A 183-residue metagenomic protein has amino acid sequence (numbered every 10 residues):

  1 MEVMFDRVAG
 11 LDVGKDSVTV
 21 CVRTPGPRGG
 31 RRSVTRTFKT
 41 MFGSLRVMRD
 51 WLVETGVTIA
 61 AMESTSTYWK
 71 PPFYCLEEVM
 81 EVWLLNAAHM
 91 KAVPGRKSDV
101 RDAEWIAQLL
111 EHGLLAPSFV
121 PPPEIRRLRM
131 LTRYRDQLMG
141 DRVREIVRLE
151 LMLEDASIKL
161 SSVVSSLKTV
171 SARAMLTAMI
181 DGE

Functional and structural regions predicted by a protein language model:
M1-E183: A detector of single, family-specific signature residues that are central to catalytic or substrate-handling motifs
